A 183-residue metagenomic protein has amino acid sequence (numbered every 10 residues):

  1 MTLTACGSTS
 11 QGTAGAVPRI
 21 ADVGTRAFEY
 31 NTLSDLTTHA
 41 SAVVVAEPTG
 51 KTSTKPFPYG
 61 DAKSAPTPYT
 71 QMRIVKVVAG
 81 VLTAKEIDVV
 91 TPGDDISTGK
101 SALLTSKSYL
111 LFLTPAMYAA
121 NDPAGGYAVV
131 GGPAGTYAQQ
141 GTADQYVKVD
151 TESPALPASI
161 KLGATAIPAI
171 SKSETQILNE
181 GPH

Functional and structural regions predicted by a protein language model:
T2-A5: C-terminal motif of bacterial Sec signal peptides marking the signal peptidase cleavage site
G7-G15, S97-H183: Netrin-like (NTR/C345C) domain of secreted extracellular proteins
Q11-P68, I170, E174-H183: Extracytoplasmic low-complexity, Pro/Thr/Ser/Ala/Gly-rich segments that lie immediately after a secretion/anchoring
T37-A40, T52, K76, L113 (+1 more regions): Sec/Tat-exported extracytoplasmic proteins
T38, S64, V81-L82, A102-T105: Extracellular/periplasmic catalytic domains that process cell-envelope and extracellular macromolecules
V43-E47, Y69-R73, D88, L110-F112: Soluble periplasmic/extracytoplasmic beta-strand elements of cell-envelope proteins
P48-G50, I74-K76, T91-G93, P115 (+1 more regions): A mature extracytoplasmic/lumenal domain signature
P58-T91: OB-fold (S1/OB) nucleic-acid-binding surfaces
